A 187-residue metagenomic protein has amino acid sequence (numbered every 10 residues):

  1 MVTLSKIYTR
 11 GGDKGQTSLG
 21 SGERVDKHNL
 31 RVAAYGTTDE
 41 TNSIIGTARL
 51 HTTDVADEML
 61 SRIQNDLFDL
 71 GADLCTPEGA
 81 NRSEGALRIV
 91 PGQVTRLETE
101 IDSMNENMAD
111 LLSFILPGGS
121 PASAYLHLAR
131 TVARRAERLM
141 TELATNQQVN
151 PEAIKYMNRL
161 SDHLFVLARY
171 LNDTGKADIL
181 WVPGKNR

Functional and structural regions predicted by a protein language model:
M1-R187: Phosphate/pyrophosphate-binding loop motifs in nucleotide- or prenyl diphosphate-using proteins
